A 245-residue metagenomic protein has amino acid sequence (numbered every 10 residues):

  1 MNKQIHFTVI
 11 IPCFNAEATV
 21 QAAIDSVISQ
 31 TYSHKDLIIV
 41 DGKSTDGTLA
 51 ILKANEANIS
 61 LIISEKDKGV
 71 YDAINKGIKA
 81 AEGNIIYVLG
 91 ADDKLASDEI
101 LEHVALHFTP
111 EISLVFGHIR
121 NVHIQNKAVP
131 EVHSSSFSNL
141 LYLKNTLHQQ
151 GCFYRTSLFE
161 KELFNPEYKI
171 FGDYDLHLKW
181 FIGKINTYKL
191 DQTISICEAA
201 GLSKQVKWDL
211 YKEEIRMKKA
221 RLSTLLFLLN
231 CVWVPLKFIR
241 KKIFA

Functional and structural regions predicted by a protein language model:
M1-I28: N-proximal low-complexity "stem/linker" segments adjacent to membrane-targeting elements
A18-Q21, D46-A54: Acidic helix N-cap motif at the loop->helix transition within catalytic regions of sugar-transfer enzymes
S33, D41-A50: A conserved acidic beta->alpha catalytic loop
G42, L89-A91, F171: Active-site acidic Asp-centered loop
S64-A81: Glycine-rich, basic loop-to-helix element that forms the pyrophosphate-binding segment of sugar-nucleotide handling
I86: Short aromatic/hydrophobic "clamp" motif used to bind/position activated sugar donors
K94, D98-V129: Conserved donor NDP-sugar-binding/catalytic core segment of glycosyltransferases
P130-E213, M217: Conserved nucleotide-sugar donor-binding catalytic segment
